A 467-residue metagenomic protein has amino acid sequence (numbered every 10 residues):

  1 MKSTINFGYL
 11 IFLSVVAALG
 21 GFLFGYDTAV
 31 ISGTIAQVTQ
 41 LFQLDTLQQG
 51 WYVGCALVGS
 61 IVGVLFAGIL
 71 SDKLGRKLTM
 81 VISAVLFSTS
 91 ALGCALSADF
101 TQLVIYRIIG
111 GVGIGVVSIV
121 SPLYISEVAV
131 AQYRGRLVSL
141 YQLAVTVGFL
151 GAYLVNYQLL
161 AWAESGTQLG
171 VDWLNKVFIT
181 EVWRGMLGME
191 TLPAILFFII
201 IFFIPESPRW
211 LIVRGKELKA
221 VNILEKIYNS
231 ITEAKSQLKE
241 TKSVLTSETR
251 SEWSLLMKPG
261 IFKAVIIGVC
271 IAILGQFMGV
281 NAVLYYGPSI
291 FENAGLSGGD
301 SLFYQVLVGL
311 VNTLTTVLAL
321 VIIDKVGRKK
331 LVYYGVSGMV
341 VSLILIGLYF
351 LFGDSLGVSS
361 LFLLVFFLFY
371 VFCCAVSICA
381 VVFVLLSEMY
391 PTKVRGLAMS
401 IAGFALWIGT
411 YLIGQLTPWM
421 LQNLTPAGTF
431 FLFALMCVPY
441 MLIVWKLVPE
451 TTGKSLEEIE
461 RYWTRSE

Functional and structural regions predicted by a protein language model:
M1-K219, I223-E225, L245-E467: Alpha-helical transmembrane bundle of multi-pass membrane proteins
I227-N229: Short helix/loop segments within enzyme catalytic domains that coordinate or immediately flank catalytic cofactors
I231-S243: Short, well-structured alpha-helical segments
